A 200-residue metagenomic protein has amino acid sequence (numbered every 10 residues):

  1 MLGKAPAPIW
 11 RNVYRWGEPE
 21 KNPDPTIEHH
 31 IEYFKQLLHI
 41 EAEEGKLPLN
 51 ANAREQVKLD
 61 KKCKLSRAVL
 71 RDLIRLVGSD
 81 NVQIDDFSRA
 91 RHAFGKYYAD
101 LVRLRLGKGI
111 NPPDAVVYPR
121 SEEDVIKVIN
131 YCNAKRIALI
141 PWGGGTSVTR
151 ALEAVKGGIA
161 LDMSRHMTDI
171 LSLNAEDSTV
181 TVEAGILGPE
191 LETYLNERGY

Functional and structural regions predicted by a protein language model:
M1-G143, S147-Y200: Noncatalytic alpha-helical scaffold of FAD-dependent oxidoreductases
